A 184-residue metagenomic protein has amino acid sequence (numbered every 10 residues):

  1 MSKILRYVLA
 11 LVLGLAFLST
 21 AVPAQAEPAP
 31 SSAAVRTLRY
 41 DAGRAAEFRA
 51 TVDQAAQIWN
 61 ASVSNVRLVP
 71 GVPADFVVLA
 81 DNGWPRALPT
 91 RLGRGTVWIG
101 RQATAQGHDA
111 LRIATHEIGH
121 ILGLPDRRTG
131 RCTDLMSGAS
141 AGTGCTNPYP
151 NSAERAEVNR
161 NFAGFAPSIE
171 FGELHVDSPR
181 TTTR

Functional and structural regions predicted by a protein language model:
M1-A26: Secretory targeting and sorting signals
S2-R6, A26, T104, D109 (+1 more regions): Metalloprotease/metallohydrolase-associated module, dominated by Zn2+-dependent proteases
S31-G43, V97-I99, G138-A141: Acidic/histidine-rich, surface-exposed loop or edge segments in extracytoplasmic proteins
L38-L68: A short alpha-helix/helix-coil micro-patch that ends at or immediately precedes a cysteine
R49-A56, L111-T115, T133, R155 (+1 more regions): Extracytoplasmic/secreted envelope proteins and their assembly/folding machinery, especially bacterial periplasmic
W59, R112-D126: Active-site recognition of the HExxH zinc-binding catalytic motif
V66-W98: Short, well-ordered secondary-structure micro-motifs within conserved domains or adaptor modules
V97-A114: Short pre-active-site segment immediately N-terminal to the catalytic Zn-binding motif
